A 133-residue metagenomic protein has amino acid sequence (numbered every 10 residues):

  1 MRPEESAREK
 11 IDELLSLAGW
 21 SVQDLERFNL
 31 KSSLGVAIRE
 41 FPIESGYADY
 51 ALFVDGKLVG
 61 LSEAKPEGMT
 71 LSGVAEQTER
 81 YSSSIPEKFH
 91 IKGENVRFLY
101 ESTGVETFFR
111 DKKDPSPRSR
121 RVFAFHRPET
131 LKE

Functional and structural regions predicted by a protein language model:
M1-E133: Accessory nucleic-acid engagement/destabilization modules that flank
